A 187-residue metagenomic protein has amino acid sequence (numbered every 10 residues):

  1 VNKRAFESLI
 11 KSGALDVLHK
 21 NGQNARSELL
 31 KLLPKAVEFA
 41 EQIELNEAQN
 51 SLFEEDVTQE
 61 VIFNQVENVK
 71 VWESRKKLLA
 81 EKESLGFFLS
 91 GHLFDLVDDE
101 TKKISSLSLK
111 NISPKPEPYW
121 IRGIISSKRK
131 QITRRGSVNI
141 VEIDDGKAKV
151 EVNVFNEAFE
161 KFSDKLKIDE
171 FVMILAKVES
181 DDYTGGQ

Functional and structural regions predicted by a protein language model:
V1-P114, K177-E179: Sliding clamp-binding short linear motifs that recruit DNA-associated proteins to replication/repair hubs
H19, H92-Q187: Single-stranded nucleic-acid-binding OB-fold domains
